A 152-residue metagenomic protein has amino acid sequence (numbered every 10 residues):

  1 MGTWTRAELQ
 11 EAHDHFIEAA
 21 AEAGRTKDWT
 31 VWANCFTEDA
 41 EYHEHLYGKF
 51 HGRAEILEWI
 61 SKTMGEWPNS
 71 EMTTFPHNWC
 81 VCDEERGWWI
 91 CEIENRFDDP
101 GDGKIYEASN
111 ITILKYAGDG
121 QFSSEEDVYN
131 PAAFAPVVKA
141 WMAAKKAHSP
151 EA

Functional and structural regions predicted by a protein language model:
M1-N34, E38, A144-A152: Short, low-complexity N-terminal intrinsically disordered segments enriched in polar/charged residues
R6, W29-W88: A solvent-exposed, acidic/Ser-Thr-rich amphipathic alpha-helical stretch
D39, E84-R86, L114-F122: Short, solvent-exposed coil/turn segments at beta-strand boundaries
I56, T74-V81, E94-N95, S109-K115 (+1 more regions): Hydrophobic/aromatic beta-strand elements that line small-molecule binding cavities or substrate pockets in beta-rich
G65-S70, R96-E107: Short, cysteine-centered beta-strand-loop-beta hairpins and adjacent loop/turn segments enriched in charged/polar
W88-F97: Short, well-ordered beta-strand segments in beta-rich or mixed alpha/beta enzyme and ligand-binding folds
E125-A152: Low-complexity, intrinsically disordered terminal/linker segments enriched in charged and Gly/Pro repeats
